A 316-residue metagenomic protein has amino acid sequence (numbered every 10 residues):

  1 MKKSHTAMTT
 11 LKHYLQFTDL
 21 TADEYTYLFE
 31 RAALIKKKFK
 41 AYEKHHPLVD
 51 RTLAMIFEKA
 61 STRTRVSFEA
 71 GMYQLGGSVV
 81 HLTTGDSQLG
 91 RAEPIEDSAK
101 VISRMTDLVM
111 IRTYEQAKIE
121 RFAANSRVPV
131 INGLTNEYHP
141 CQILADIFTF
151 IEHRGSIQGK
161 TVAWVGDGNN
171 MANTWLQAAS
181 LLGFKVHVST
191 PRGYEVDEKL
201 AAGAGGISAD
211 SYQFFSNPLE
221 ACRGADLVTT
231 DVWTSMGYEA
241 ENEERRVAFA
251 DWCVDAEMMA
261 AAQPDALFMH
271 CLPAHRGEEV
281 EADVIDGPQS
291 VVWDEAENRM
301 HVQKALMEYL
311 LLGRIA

Functional and structural regions predicted by a protein language model:
M1-V66, A70: Positively charged, low-complexity intrinsically disordered leader regions
Y42, H46-I151, R276: Phosphate/diphosphate ligand-binding glycine-rich loop within oxidoreductases
L48-L53, Q158-K160, D265: Phosphate-coordination loops involved in phosphoryl transfer and adenosine-cofactor binding
E58-A70, E152-T230: Glycine-rich phosphate/diphosphate-binding loop of Rossmann-like nucleotide-binding domains
L75, M105, N125-S126, L182 (+3 more regions): Short, structured coil segments at secondary-structure junctions
A204-D283: Rossmann-like adenosine-cofactor binding region
D265-A266, C271-A316: Adenosine-phosphate binding glycine-rich loop
